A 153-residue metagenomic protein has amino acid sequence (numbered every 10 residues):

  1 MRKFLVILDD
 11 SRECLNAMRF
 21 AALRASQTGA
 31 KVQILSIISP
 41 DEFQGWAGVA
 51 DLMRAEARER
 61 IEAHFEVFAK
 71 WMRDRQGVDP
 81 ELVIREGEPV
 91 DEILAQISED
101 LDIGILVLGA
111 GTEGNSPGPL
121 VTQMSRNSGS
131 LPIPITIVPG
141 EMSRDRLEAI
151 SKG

Functional and structural regions predicted by a protein language model:
R2-G48, S130-L131: Small/aliphatic-rich secondary-structure junction motif
A21, A69, I93, M124: Aromatic/hydrophobic pocket-lining residues that form π-stacking "cages" and hydrophobic walls in ligand
A25, M72-R73, S98, S128: A generic structural signal for well-ordered alpha-helical segments
Q33-L35, E81-R85, T136-V138: General small-molecule cofactor/ligand-binding pocket signal
S36-A63, D145-G153: Acidic, proline/glycine-rich short linear motifs
M53, R58-E81: Helix-adjacent hinge/juxtasegments
R73-L106, S151-G153: Structural beta-alpha unit
I97-G153: Gly/Ser-rich helix-loop-strand patches that form or flank binding pockets for ribonucleotide-derived cofactors
